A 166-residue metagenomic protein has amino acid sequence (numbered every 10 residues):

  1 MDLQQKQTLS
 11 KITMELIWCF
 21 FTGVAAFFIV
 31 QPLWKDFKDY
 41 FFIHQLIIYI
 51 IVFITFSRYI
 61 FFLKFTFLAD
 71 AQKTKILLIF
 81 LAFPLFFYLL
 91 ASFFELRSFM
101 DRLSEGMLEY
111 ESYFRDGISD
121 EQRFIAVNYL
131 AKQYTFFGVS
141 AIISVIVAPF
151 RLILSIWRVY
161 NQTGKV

Functional and structural regions predicted by a protein language model:
M1-F56: Transmembrane alpha-helical insertion/packing segments
M1-K11, A69-P84: Alpha-helical transmembrane segments and their helix-start/interface "positive-inside/aromatic belt" motifs in integral
F27-D39, I60-F65, L90-R97: Juxtamembrane "helix-exit" motif on the non-cytosolic side of transmembrane helices
I48-T74: Canonical alpha-helical transmembrane segments
K75-G106: Hydrophobic alpha-helical membrane-insertion segments
S98-V127: Membrane-interfacial helical/loop segments at transmembrane boundaries in membrane proteins
I118-A148: Hydrophobic alpha-helical transmembrane segments
I143-V166: Cytosolic juxtamembrane helix at the C-terminal end of the final transmembrane segment
